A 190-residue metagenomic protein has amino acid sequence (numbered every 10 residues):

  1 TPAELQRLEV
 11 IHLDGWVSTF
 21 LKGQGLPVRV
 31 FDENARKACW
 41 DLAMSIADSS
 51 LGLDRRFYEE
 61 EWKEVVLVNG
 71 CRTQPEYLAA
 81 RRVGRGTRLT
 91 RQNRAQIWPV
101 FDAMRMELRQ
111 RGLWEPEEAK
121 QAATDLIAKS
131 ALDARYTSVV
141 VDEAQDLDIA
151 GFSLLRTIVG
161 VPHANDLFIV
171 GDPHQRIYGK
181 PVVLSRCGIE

Functional and structural regions predicted by a protein language model:
T1-P27, P99, A103-G112, K129-A134 (+2 more regions): Conserved helicase motor core of SF1/SF2 NTP-dependent helicases
T1-V66, I189: Conserved P-loop NTPase-based nucleic-acid remodeling module centered on helicase motor cores
N34, V66-V68, R72, V170-P173: A short, terminal or domain-edge coil/loop segment
A35, Q96, L147: Soluble or luminal CAZymes and related metallo-dependent hydrolases
G52-S138: Accessory N-terminal region flanking or inserted into the helicase ATPase core in nucleic-acid motor proteins
